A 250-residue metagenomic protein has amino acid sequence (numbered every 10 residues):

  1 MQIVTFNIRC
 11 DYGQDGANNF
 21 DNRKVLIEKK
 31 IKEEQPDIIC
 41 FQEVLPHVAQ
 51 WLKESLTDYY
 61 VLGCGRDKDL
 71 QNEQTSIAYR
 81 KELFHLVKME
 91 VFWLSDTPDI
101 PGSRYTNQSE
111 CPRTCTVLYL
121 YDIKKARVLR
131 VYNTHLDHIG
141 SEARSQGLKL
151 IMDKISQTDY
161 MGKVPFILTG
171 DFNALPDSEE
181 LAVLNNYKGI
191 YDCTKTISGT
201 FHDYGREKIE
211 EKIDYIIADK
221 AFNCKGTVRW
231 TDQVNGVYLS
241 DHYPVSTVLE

Functional and structural regions predicted by a protein language model:
M1, D37-I38, L129, P165-I167 (+1 more regions): Short, Asp-centered acidic motifs that coordinate Mg2+ and/or phosphate in catalytic or ligand-binding sites
M1-S55, R66-E73, K149: N-terminal, active-site-proximal structural segment of metallo-dependent hydrolase catalytic domains
N7-I8, T134-L136, G170-F172, Y243: Active-site metal-binding loops of divalent metal-dependent hydrolases
N22, L26-K30, W51, V117 (+5 more regions): Alpha-helical elements of Rossmann-like donor-binding domains used by nucleotide-donor carbohydrate transfer enzymes
I38-V128, Y132, V228-W230: Structured beta-strand-rich core segments of catalytic domains in phosphoester-bond hydrolases
Q42, F92, D137, T196 (+1 more regions): Conserved residues at the C-terminal ends of beta-strands
P112-Y132, S141-T169, L181-L184: His/acidic metal-ligating clusters that form di-metal
E142, S156-F166, N173-E250: Metal-dependent phosphoester-hydrolase catalytic domains
